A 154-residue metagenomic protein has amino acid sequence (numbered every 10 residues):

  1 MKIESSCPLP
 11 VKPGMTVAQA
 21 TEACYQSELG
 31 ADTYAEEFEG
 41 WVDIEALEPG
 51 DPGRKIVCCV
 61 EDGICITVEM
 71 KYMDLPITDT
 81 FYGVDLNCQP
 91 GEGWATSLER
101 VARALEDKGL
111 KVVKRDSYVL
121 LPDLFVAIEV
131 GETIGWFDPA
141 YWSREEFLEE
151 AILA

Functional and structural regions predicted by a protein language model:
M1-A154: Short helix/turn-capping signatures at newly exposed starts of structured segments
